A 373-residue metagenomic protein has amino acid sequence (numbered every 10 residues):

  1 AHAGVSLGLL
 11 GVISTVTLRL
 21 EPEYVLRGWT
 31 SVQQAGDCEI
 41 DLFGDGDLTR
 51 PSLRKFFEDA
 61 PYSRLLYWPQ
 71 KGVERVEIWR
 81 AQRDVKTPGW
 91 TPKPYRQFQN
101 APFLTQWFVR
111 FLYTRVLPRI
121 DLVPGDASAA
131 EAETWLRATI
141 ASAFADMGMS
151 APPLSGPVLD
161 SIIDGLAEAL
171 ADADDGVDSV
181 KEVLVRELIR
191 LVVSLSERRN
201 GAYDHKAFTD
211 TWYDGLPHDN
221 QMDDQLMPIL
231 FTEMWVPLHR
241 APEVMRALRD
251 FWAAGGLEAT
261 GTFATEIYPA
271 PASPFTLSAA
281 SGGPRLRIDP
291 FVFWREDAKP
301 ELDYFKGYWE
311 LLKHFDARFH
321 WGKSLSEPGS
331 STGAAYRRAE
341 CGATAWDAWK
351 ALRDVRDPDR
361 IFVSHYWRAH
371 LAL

Functional and structural regions predicted by a protein language model:
A1-E243, D250, G261: C-terminal substrate-binding/cap subdomain adjacent to the FAD-binding core in PCMH-type and related FAD-linked
N100, I288-D297, A345: Membrane-interface transmembrane-helix boundary segments in multi-pass integral membrane proteins
G215-D224, L230, P300, Y304-L373: Activity-critical C-terminal alpha-helical subdomain
P228-W235, G283-W294: Short, hydrophobic beta-strand segments
L238-R246, W252-E258, E296-F319: Extended C-terminal subregions enriched in glycine
T260-Y268: A beta-strand-loop signature enriched in Asp, Gly, Thr, and Trp that corresponds to the sialidase/neuraminidase Asp-box
A272-S278: Cytochrome P450 C-terminal beta-domain/meander region
A279-S281, W367: Non-transmembrane, aqueous-exposed alpha-helical and coiled segments at domain scale
